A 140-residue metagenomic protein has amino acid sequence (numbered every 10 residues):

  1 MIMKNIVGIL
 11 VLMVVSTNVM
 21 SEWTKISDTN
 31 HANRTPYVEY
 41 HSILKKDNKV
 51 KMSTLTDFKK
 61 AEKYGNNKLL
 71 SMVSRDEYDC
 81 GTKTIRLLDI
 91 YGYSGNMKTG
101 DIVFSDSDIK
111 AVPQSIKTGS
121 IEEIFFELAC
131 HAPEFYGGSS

Functional and structural regions predicted by a protein language model:
M1-M3: N-terminal secretory signal peptides that target proteins for export/translocation
I6-V15: Sec-dependent N-terminal signal peptides
V19-S140: N-terminal secretory-pathway/extracellular module detecting exported/lumenal segments and adjacent signal-anchor/first
